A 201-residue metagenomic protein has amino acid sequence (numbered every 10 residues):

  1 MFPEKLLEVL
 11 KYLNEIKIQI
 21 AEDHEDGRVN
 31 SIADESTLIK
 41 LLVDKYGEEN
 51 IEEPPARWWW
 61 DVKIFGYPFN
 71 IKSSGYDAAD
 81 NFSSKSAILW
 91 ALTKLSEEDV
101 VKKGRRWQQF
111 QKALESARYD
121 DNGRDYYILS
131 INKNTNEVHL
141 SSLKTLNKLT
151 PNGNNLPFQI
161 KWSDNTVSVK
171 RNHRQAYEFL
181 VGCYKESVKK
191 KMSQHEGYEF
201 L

Functional and structural regions predicted by a protein language model:
M1-W60, I64-Y67, S73-L201: Nucleic-acid endonuclease domains
